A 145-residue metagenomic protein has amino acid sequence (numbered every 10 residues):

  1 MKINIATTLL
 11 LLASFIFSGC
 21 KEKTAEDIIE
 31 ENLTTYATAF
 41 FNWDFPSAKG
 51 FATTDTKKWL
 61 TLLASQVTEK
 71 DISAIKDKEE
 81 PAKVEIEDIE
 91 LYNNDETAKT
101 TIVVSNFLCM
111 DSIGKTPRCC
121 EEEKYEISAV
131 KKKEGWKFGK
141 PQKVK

Functional and structural regions predicted by a protein language model:
M1-S18: Sec-dependent bacterial lipoprotein signal peptides
S18-N42, G50: Short, low-complexity N-terminal intrinsically disordered segments enriched in polar/charged residues
F45-D95, V104-F107: Short solvent-exposed beta->alpha transition segments
L91-K145: Exposed beta-sheet edge and beta->alpha loop/turn motif
